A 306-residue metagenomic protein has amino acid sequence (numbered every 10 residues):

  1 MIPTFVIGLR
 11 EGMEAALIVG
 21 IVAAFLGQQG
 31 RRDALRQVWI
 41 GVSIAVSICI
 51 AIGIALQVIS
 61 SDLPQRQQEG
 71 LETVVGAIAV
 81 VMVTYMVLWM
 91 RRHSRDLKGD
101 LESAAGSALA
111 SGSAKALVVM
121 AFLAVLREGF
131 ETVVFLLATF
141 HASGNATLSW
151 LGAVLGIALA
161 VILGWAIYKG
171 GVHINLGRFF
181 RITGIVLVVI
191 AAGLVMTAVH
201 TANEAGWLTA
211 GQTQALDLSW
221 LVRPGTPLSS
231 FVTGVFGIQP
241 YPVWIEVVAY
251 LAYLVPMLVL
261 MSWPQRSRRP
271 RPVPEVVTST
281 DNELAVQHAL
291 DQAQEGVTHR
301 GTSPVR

Functional and structural regions predicted by a protein language model:
M1-R306: Multi-pass alpha-helical transmembrane bundle typical of ion/small-solute transporters and intramembrane aspartyl
